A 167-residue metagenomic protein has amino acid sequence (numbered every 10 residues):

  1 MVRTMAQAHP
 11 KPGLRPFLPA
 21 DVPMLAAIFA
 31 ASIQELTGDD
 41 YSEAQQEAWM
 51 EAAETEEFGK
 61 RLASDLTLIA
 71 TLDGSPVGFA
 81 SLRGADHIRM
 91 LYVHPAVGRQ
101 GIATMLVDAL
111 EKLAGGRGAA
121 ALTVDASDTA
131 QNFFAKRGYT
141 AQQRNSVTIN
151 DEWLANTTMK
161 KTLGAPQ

Functional and structural regions predicted by a protein language model:
R3, Q7, P16-A20, A27-G98 (+6 more regions): Acetyl-CoA-dependent GNAT
K11-G13: Extreme N-terminal starter segment of soluble prokaryotic enzymes
P23, Q131, T148: Flexible, glycine-rich phosphate/dinucleotide-binding loops and adjacent beta-alpha linkers at cofactor/substrate
G101: Glycine-rich phosphate-binding loop
T123-D125, T140-T158: Conserved catalytic-core motifs of GNAT/GCN5-like acyltransferases
F134-A135, Y139: Conserved active-site tyrosine of GNAT-family acetyltransferases
